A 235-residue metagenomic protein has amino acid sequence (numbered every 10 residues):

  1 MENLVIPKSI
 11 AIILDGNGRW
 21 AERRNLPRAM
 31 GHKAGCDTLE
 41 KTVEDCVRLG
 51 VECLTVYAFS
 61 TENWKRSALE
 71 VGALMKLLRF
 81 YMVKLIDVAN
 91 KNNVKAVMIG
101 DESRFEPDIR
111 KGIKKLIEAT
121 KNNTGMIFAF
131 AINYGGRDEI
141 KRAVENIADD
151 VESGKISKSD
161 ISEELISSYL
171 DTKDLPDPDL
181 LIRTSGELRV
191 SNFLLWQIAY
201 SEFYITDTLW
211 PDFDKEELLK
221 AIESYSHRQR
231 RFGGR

Functional and structural regions predicted by a protein language model:
M1-R235: Flexible, compositionally biased loop and terminal segments
